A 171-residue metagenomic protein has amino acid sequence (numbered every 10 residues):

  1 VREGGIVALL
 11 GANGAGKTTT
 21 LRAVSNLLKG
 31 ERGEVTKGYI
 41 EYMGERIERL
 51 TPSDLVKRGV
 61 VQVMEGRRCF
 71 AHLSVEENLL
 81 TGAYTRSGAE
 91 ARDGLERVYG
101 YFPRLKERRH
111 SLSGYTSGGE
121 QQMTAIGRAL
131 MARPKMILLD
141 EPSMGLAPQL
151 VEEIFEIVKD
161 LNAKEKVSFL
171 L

Functional and structural regions predicted by a protein language model:
V1-L171: Glycine-rich phosphate-binding loops of nucleotide-dependent enzymes
